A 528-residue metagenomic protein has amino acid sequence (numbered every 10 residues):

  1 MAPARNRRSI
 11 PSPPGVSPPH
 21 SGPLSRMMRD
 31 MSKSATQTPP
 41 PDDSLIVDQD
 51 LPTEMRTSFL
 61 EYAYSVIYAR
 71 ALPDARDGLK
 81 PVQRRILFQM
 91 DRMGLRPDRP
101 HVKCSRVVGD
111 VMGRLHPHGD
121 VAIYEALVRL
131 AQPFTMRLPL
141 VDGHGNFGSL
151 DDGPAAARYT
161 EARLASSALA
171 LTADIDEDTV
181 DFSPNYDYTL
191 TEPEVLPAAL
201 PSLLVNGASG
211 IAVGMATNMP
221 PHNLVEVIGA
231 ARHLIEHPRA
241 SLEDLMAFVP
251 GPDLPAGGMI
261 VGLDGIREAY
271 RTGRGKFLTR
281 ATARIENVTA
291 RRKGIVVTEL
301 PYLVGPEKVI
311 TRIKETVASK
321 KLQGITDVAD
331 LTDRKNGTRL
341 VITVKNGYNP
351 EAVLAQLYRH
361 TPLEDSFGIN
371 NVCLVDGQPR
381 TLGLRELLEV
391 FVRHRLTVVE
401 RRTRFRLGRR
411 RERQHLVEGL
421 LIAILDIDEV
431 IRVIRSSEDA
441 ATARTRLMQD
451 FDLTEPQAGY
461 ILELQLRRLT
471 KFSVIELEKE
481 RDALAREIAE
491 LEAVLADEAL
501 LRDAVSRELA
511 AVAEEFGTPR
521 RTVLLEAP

Functional and structural regions predicted by a protein language model:
A2-P14, H20-S34, D42-S44, L51 (+3 more regions): C-terminal interaction appendages of subunits in large macromolecular complexes
A2-V16, H20-G273, K335, R339-V341: Catalytic phosphate-handling regions of large nucleic-acid enzymes and associated NTPases
